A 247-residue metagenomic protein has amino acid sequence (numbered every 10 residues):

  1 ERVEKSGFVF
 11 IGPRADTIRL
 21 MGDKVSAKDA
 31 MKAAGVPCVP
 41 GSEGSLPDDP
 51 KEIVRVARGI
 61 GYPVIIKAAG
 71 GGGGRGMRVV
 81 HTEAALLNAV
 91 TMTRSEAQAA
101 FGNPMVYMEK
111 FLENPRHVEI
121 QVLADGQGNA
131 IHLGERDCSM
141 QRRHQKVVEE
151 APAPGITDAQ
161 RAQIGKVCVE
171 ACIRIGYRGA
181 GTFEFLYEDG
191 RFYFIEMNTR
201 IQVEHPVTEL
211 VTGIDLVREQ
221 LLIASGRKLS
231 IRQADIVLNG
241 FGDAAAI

Functional and structural regions predicted by a protein language model:
E1-D23, P37-G44: A short, GP-enriched loop/loop-strand-helix hinge that lies immediately N-terminal to, or at the N-terminal rim
E4, K32, R58: Anion (oxyanion) recognition and catalysis
S6, A27-K28, P47-I53: N-terminal alpha/beta PP-like core and its mobile active-site loop of ThDP/TPP-dependent enzymes
G12, A34-G35, A68, G73 (+1 more regions): ATP-dependent carboxylate activation and anion-phosphoryl transfer catalytic cores that bind Mg-ATP to form
T17, S45-L46, G71, L186: Conserved beta-strand edge residues that scaffold enzyme active sites
S26-S45, P154-G155: Conserved thiamine diphosphate
G44-P50, E113-P115: Short acidic loop-to-helix transition motifs that present clustered carboxylates
V56-I65: Acidic/histidine-enriched active-site and ligand-binding environments that engage anionic O-linkages
